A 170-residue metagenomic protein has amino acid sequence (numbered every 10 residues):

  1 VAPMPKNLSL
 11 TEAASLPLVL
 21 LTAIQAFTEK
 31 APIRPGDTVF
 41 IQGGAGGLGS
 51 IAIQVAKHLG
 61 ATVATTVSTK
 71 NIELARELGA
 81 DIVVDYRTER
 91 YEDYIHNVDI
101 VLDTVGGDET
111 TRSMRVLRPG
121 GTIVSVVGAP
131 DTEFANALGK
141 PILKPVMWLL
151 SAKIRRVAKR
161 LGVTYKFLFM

Functional and structural regions predicted by a protein language model:
V1-M170: Terminal helix/beta-alpha structural elements that buttress the NAD(P)+-binding lobe
